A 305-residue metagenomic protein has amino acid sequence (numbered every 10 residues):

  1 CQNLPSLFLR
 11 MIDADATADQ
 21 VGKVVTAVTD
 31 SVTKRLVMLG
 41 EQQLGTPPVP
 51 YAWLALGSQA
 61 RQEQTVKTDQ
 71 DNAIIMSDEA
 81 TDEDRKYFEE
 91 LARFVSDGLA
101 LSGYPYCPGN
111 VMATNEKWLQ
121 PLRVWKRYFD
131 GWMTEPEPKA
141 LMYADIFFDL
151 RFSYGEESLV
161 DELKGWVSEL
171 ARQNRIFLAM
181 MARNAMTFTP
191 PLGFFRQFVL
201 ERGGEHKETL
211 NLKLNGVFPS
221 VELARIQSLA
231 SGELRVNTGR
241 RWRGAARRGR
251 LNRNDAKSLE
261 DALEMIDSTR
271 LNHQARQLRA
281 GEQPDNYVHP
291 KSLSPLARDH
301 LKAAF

Functional and structural regions predicted by a protein language model:
Q2-I12, D19-R35, Q43-P50, D82-F147 (+3 more regions): Conserved catalytic core of two-metal-ion nucleotidyltransferases
A14-G22, I75-D82, G203-T209, R250-L251 (+1 more regions): Glycine- and acidic
K23, A27, K67, D82-E89 (+5 more regions): Conserved structured core elements
L39, L101-S102, I226, N272: Conserved, well-folded catalytic cores of nucleic-acid-processing and energy-transducing macromolecular machines
L44, V49-P50, S158, G165-F305: Conserved nucleotidyltransferase catalytic core and NTase-mimicking acidic/glycine-rich helix/loop elements in nucleic
A52, R61-K86: Catalytic metal-binding acidic patch
